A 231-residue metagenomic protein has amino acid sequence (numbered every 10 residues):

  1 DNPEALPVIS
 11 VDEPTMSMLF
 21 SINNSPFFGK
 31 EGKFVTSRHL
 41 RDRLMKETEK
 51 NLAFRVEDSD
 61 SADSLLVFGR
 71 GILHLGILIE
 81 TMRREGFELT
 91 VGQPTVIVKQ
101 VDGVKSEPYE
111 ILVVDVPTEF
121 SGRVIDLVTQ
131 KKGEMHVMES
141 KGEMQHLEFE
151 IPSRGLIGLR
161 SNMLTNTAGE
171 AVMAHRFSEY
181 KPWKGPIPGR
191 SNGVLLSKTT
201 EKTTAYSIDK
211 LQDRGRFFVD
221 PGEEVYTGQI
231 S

Functional and structural regions predicted by a protein language model:
D1-S231: Structural and coupling elements of P-loop NTPases
